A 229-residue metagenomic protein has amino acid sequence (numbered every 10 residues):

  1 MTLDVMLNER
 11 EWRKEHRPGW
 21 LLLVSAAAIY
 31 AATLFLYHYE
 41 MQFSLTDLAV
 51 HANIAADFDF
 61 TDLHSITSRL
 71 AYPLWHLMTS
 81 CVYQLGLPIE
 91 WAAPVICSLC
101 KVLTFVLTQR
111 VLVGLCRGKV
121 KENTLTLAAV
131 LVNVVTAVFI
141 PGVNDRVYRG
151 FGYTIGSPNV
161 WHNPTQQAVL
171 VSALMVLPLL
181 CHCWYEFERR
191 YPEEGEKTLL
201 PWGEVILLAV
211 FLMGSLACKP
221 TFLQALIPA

Functional and structural regions predicted by a protein language model:
M1-L34, K119-A129: Start-transfer (signal-anchor) and selected internal transmembrane alpha helices of multi-pass inner/ER membrane
T2-M6, K197-L199, A225-A229: Perimembrane helix-loop-helix junctions
A32-A49, V143-D145: Helix-to-loop transition at the C-terminal end of transmembrane segments
V50-A56, H64-W91: Short hydrophobic/aromatic helix or loop-helix immediately within or flanking a transmembrane segment in polytopic
V95-K119, L131-V135, M175: Transmembrane-helix motifs of polytopic, lipid-linked glycan transferases
T104-L115, S172-W184, E188, I227-P228: Transmembrane alpha-helical segments
T124-W184: Membrane-interface micro-motifs in multi-pass membrane enzymes
E204-L226: Membrane-interface alpha helices of multi-pass inner-membrane proteins
